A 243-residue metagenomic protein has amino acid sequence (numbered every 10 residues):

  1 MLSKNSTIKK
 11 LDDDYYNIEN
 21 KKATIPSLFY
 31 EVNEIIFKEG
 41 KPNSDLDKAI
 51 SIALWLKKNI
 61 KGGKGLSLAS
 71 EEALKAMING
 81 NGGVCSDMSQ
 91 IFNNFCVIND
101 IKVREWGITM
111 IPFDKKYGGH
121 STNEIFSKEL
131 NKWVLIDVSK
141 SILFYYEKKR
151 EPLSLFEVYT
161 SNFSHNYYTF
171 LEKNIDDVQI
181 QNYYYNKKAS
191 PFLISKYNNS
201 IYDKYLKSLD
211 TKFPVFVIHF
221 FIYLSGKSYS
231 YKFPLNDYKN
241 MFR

Functional and structural regions predicted by a protein language model:
S3-G83: Secondary-structure boundary elements
N5, N17-N20, N33, N43 (+14 more regions): Detector for Asparagine
A49, S89, E172-K173: A structural signal for well-ordered alpha-helical scaffolds and beta->alpha junctions
L74-K75, G118, K239: Charge-rich, low-complexity amphipathic helices in intrinsically disordered tails/linkers adjacent to domains
Q90-S164: Hydrophobic/aromatic-rich core segments of domains that either
L153-R243: Alpha-helical and coiled-coil interaction segments, frequently adjacent to or embedded within charge-biased
